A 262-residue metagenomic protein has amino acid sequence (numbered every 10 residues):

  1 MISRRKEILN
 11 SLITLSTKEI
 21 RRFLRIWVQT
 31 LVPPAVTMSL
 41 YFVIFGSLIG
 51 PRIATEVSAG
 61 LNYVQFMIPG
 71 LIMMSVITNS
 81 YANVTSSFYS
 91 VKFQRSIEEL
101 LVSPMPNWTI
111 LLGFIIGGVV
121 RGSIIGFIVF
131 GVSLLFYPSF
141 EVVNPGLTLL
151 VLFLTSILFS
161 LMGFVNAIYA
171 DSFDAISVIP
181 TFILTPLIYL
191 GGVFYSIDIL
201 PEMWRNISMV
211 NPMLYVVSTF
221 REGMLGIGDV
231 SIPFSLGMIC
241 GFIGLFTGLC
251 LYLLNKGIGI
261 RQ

Functional and structural regions predicted by a protein language model:
M1-G146, L150-Q262: Hydrophobic transmembrane alpha-helices and immediately adjacent juxtamembrane helices of multi-pass inner-membrane
